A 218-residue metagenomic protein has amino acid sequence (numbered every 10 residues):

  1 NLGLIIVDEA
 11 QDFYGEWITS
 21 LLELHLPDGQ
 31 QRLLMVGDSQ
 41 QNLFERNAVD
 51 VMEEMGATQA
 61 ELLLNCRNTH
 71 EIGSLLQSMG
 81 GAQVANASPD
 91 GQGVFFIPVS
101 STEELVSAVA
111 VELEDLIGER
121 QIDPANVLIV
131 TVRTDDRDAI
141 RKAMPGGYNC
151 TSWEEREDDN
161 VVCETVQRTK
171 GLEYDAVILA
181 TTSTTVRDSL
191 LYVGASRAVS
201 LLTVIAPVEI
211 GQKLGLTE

Functional and structural regions predicted by a protein language model:
G3-E218: Conserved helicase motor core of SF1/SF2 NTP-dependent helicases
